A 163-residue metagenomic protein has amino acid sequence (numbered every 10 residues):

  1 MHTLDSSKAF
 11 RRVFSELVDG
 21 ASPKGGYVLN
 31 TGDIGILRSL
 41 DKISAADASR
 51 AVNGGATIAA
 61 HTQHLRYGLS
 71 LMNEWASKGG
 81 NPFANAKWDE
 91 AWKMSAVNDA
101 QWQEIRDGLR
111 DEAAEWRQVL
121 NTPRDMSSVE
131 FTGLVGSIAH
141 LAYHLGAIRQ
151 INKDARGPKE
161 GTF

Functional and structural regions predicted by a protein language model:
M1-D33, L37-L40, A45-E90, D125-F163: Short, contiguous alpha-helical
A91-A142: Acidic/histidine-rich alpha-helical segments that form the ligand environment of transition-metal centers
